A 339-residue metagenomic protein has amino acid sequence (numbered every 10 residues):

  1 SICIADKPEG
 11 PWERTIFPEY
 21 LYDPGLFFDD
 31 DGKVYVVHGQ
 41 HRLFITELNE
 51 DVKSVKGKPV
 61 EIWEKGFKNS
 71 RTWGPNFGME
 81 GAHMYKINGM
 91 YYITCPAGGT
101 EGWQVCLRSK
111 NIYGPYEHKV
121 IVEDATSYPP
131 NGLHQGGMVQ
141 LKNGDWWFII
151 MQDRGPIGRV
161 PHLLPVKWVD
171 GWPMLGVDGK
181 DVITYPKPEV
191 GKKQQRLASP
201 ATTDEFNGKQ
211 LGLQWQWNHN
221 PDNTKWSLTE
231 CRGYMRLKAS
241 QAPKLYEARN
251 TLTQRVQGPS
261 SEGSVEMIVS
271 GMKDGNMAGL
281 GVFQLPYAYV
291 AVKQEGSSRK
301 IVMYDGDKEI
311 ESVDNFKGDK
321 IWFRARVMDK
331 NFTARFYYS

Functional and structural regions predicted by a protein language model:
S1-S339: Carbohydrate-active catalytic/glycan-binding domains of CAZyme proteins, especially the secreted or lumenal ectodomains
